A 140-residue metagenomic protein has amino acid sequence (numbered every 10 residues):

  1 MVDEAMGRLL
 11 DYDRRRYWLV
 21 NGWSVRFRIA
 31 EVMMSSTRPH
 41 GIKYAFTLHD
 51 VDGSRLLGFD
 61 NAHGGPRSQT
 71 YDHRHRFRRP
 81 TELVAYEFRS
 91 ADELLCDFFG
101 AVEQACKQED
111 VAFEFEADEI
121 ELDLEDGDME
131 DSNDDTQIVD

Functional and structural regions predicted by a protein language model:
V2-D72: The feature represents the first ordered module of a protein
G41-K43, A62-G64, D72-H75, V102-Q104 (+3 more regions): Generic preference for flexible, low-structure residues
L57-N61, F77-R79, F88-A91, A117-E119: Short C-terminal domain-edge/linker segments immediately following a structured domain
Q69-T81: Surface-exposed beta-strand/loop segments enriched in Pro/Gly
R78-D110: Well-ordered alpha/beta subsegment
F99, E103-D140: Internal interaction segment
